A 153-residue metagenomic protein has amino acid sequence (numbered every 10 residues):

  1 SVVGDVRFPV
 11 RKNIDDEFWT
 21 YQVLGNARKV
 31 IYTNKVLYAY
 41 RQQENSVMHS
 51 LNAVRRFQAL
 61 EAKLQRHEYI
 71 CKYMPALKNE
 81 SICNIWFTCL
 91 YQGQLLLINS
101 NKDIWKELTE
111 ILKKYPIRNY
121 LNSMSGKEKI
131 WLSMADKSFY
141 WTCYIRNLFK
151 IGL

Functional and structural regions predicted by a protein language model:
S1-A53: Conserved nucleotide-sugar donor-binding catalytic segment
E17, K63-R66, C89-L90: Hydrophobic alpha-helical core bundles mediating ligand binding, dimerization, or RNAP-core interactions
Q22, Q65-E68, N147: Residue-level signal for well-ordered alpha-helical scaffold segments within enzymatic catalytic domains
V36-E44, H49-A76, I98-R118: Catalytic core of nucleotide-sugar-dependent glycosyltransferases
Y73-I85, I130-M134: Structural motif
I82-L95: Amphipathic alpha-helical repeat scaffolds of TPR domains
I98-L153: Membrane-interface aromatic/basic loop that binds lipid-linked glycans or pyrophosphate carriers, typified by
